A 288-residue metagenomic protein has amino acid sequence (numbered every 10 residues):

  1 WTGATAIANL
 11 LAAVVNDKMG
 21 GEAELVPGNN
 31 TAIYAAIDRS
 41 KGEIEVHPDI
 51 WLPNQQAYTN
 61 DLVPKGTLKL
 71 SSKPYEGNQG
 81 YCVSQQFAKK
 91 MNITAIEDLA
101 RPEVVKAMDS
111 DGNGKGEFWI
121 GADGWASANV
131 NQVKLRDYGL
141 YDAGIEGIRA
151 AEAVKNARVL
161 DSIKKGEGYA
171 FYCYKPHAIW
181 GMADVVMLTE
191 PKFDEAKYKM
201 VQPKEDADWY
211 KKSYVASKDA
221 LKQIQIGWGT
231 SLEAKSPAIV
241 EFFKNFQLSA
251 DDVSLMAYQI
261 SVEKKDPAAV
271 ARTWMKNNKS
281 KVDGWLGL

Functional and structural regions predicted by a protein language model:
W1-N9, N30: Extracytoplasmic "Venus flytrap"
G3, A128-I145, V154-G166, A170 (+2 more regions): An extracytoplasmic/periplasmic, membrane-proximal ligand-sensing/linker region
L11-M19, D98, V105-E146, K276: Ligand-binding cleft/hinge of the Venus flytrap
N29-Q85: N-terminal segment of the mature folded domain
A35-A36, I44-P48, W119-K199: Ligand-binding pocket segment of bilobal, Venus flytrap-like solute-binding proteins
G66-W119: A conserved helix-loop-strand patch within extracytoplasmic ligand-binding domains of the periplasmic binding
G80-K89, K222-K235, Y258-Q259: A bilobed periplasmic-binding-protein/Venus flytrap-type ligand-binding module shared by bacterial periplasmic
G181-F242, F246: C-terminal lobe and pocket-closing loops of periplasmic/extracytoplasmic Venus-flytrap solute-binding proteins
